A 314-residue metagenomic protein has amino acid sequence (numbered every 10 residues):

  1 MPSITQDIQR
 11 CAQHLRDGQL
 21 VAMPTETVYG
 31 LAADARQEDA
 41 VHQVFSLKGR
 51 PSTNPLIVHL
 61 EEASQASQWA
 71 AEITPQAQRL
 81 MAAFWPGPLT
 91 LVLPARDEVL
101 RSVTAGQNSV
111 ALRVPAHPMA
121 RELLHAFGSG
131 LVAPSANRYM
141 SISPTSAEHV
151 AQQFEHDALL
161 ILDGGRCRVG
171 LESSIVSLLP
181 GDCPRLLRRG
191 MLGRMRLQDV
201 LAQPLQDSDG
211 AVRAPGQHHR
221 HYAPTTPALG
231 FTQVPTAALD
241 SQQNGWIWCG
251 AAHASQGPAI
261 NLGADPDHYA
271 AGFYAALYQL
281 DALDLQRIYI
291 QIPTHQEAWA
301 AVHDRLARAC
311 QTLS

Functional and structural regions predicted by a protein language model:
M1-S314: Active-site-adjacent structural elements in enzyme catalytic cores
